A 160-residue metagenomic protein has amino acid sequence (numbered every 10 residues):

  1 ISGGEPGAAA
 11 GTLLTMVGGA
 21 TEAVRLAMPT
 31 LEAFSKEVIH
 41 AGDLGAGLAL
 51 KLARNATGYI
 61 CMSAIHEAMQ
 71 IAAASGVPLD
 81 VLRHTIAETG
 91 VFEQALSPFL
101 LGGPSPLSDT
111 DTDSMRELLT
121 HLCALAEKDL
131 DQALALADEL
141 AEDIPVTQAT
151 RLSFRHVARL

Functional and structural regions predicted by a protein language model:
I1-N55: Rossmann-fold dinucleotide-binding core
T21-R25, D80, I144, Q148: Generic alpha-helical secondary structure signal
G47-L140, V146, S153-L160: Helical "substrate-binding/catalytic lid" subdomain of Rossmann-like NAD(P)-dependent dehydrogenases/reductases
